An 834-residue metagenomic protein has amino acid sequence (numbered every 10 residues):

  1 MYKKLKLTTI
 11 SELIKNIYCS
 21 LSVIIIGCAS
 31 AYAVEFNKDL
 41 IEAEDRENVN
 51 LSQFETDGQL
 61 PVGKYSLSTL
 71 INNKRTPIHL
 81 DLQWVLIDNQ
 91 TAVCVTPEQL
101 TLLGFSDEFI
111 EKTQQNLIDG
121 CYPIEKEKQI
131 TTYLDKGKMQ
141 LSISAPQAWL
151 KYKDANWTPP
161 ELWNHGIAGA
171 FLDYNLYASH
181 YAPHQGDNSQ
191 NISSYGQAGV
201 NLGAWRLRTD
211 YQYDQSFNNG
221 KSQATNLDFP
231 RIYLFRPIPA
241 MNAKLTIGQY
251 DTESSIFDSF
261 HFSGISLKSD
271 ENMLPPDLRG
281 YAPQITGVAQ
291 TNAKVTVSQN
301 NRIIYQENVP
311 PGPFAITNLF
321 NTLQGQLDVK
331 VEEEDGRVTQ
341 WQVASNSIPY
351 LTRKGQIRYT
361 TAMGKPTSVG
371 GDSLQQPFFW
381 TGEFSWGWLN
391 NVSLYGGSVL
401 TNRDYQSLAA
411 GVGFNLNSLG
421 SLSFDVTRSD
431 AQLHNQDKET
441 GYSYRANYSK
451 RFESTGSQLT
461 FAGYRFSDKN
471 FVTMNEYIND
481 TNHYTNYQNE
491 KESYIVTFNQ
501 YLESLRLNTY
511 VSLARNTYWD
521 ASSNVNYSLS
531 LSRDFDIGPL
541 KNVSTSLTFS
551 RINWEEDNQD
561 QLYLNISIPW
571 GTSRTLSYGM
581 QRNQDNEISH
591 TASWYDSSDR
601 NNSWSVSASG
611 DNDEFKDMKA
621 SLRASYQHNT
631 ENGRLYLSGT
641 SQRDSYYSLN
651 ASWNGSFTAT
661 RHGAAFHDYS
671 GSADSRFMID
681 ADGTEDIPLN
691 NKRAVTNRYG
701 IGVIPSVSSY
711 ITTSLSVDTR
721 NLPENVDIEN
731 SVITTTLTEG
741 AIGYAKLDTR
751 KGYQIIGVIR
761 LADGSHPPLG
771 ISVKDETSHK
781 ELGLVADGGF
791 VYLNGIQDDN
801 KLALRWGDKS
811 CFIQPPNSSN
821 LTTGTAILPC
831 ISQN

Functional and structural regions predicted by a protein language model:
G27, A31-R279, Q584-T658: Post-signal-peptide, soluble extracytosolic/periplasmic N-terminal scaffold domains of envelope/secretory systems
L60-Q83, A293, G683-R693, A762-S778: Short, ordered, surface-exposed loop/turn motifs in non-cytosolic proteins
T69, I285-G287, R676-A681, Y753-L761: A short, amphipathic beta-strand motif
D81, K692-I701, S778-F790: Short, acidic Ser/Thr/Gly-rich low-complexity loop/linker segments typical of extracellular and cell-surface proteins
L86-V95, L319-Q324, I701-D727, T738-E739 (+2 more regions): Short Pro-Gly-centered beta-turn/loop motif in secreted/extracellular proteins
V95, E161-N219, I357-D430, E453 (+3 more regions): Conserved, compact domain cores that house catalytic/ligand-binding motifs in diverse enzymes and effector modules
W149, A178-A182, A204, Y213-F217 (+18 more regions): Transmembrane beta-strands of outer-membrane beta-barrel pores
L162-N164, I192-A204, T225-P239, Q376-S398 (+14 more regions): Feature captures outer-membrane beta-barrel proteins of Gram-negative bacteria and organelles
